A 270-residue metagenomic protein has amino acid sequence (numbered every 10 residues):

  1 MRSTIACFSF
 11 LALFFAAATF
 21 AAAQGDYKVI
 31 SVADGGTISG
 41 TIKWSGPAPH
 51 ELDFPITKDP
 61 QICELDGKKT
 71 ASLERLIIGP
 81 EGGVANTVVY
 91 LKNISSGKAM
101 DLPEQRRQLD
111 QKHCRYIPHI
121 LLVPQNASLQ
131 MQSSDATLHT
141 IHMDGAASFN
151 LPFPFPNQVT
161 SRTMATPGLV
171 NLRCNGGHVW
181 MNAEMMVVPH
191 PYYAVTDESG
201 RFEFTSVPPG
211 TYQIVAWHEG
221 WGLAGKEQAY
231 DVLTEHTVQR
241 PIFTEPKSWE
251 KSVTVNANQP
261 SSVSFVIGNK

Functional and structural regions predicted by a protein language model:
M1-I5: Positively charged n-region of N-terminal signal peptides that target proteins for export
C7-A18: Bacterial N-terminal signal peptides
A22-K270: Extracytoplasmic copper-binding redox domains, predominantly the cupredoxin/blue-copper superfamily
